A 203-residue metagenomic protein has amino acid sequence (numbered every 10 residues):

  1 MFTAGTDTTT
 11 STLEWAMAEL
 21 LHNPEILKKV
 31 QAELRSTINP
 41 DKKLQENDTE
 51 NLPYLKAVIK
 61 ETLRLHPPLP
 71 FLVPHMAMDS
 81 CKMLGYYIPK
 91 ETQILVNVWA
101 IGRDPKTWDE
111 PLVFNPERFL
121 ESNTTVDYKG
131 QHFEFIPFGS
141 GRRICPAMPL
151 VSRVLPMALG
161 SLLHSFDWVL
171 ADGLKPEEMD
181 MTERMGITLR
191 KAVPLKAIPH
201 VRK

Functional and structural regions predicted by a protein language model:
M1-E33, T62, P89-N97, I136-P137 (+2 more regions): Central I-helix of cytochrome P450 enzymes
M1-L13, D41, Q45-D48, L52 (+3 more regions): Conserved cytochrome P450 catalytic core segment spanning the I/J/K helices
S11, P53-A57, F133, R153-G160: A structural signal for well-ordered alpha-helical segments within the folded catalytic domains of diverse enzymes
P24-I26, M148-I187: Cytochrome P450 heme-binding "Cys pocket" and the immediately downstream C-terminal segment
K43-Y86, K90-T92, P105, L112: Conserved cytochrome P450 K-helix E-x-x-R motif and the immediately C-terminal K′/meander segment
T49, V96-V126: Conserved cytochrome P450 K-helix/beta-meander segment immediately N-terminal to the heme-binding cysteine loop
L84, S122-L155, D180-R184: Cytochrome P450 heme-thiolate "Cys pocket" and heme-binding signature region
Q93, G186-K203: C-terminal helix/juxtamembrane-tail motif
